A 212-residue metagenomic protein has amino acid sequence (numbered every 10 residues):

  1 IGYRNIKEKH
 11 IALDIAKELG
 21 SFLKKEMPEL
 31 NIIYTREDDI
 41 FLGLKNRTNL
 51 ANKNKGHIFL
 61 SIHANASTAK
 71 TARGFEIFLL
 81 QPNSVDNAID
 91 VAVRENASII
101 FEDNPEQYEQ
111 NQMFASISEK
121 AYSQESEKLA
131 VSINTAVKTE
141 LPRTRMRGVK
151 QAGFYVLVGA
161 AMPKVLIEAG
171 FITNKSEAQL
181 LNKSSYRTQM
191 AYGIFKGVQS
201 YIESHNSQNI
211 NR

Functional and structural regions predicted by a protein language model:
I1-Q110, E119-V131, N211-R212: Catalytic-core regions of hydrolytic enzymes
I6, T68, A115-R212: Active-site-adjacent mobile loop/cap segments within catalytic or ligand-binding domains
